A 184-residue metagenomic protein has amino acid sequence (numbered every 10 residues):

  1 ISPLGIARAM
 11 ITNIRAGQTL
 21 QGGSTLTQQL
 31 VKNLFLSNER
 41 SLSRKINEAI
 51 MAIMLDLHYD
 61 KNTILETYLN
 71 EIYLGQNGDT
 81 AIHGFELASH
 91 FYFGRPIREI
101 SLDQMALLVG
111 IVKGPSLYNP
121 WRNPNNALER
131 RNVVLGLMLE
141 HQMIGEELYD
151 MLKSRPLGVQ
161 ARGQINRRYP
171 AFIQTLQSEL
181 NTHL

Functional and structural regions predicted by a protein language model:
I1-A9, Q18, N62: Conserved catalytic or metal-liganding residues and their short signature motifs at active sites of enzymes
Q18-L184: Non-catalytic, structured segments within soluble enzyme domains
